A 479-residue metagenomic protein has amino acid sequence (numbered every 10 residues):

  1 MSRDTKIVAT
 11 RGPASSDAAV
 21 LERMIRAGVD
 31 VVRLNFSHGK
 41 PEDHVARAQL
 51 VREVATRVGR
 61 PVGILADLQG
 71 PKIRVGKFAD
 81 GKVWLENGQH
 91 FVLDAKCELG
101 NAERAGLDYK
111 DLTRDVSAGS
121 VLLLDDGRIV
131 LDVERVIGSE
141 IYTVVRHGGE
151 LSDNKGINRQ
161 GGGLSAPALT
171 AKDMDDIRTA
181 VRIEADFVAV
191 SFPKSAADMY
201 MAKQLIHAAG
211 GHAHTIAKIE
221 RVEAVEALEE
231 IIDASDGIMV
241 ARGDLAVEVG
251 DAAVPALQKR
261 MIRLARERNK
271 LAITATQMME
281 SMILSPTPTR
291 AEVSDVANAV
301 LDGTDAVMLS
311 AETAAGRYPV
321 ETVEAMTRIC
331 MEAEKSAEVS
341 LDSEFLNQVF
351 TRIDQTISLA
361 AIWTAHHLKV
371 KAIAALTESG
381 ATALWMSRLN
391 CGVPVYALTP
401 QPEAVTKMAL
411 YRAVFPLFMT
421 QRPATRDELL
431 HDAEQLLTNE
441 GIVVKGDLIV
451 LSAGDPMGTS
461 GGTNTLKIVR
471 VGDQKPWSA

Functional and structural regions predicted by a protein language model:
M1-A479: Non-catalytic helical/linker scaffolds that mediate oligomerization, partner binding, and domain coupling around large
